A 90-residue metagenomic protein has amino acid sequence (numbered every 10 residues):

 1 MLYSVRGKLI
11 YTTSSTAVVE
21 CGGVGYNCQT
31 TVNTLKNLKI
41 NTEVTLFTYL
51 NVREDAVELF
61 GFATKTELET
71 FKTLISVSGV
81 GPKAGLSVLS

Functional and structural regions predicted by a protein language model:
M1: A short catalytic or substrate-binding loop motif that flags glycine-/basic-rich loops and adjacent residues that bind
S4-R6, I10-S90: Long, highly charged, low-complexity intrinsically disordered interaction regions that mediate electrostatic DNA/RNA
